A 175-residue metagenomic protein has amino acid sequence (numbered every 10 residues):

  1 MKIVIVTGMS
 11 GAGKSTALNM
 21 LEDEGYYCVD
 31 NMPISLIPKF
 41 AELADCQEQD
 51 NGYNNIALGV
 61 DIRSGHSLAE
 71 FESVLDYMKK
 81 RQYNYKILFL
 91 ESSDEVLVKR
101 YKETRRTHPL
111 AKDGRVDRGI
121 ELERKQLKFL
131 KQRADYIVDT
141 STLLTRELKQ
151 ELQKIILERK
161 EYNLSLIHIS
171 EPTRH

Functional and structural regions predicted by a protein language model:
V6: Hydrophobic anchor at the beta1->P-loop junction of P-loop NTPases
M9: P-loop (Walker A) phosphate-binding loop of NTP-binding proteins
G13: Conserved glycine(s) of the Walker
A17-L18: Post-Walker A alpha-helix
D23-D30: Post-Walker A helix-loop "phosphate-sensing" segment adjacent to the P-loop in P-loop NTPases
D30-P33, P38-D76: Conserved nucleotide-sensing/catalytic segment adjacent to the nucleotide-binding pocket in NTP-handling enzymes
Y83-K128, Y136-L143: A glycine- and Lys/Arg-enriched "phosphate-lid" helix/loop adjacent to the NTP-binding pocket of small-molecule kinases
S165-H175: Residue-level detector of conserved catalytic or cofactor/ligand-binding positions in enzyme active sites
